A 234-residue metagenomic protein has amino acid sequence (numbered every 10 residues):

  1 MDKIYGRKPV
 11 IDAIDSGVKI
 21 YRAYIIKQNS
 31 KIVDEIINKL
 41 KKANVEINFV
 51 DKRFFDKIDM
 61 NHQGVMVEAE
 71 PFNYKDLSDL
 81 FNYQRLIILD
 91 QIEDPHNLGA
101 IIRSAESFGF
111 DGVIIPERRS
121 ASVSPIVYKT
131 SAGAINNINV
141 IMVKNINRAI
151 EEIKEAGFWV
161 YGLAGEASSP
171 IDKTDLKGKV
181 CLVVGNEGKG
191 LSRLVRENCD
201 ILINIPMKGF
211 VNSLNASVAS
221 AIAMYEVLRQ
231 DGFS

Functional and structural regions predicted by a protein language model:
M1-S78: N-terminal positively charged helical leader segments and presequences
S16-G17, K129-A134, R196-S234: Structured adenosyl-cofactor binding patch, chiefly the S-adenosyl-L-methionine
Q28, K52-F54, R118-S120, E187-K189 (+1 more regions): Short, acidic/turn-prone active-site loops that include or flank metal/cofactor- and phosphate-binding residues
I32, S120-I126, K189-V195: Short, glycine/polar-rich helix-capping loops at beta-to-alpha or helix-loop-helix junctions that flank or form
K52-I58, Y74-K75, I146-I150, S168-S169 (+1 more regions): A short acidic, often aromatic-flanked loop/helix-cap motif at beta-alpha or helix-coil junctions that lines enzyme
F81-S169: RNA substrate-binding interface of SAM-dependent RNA methyltransferases
Y161-V211, N215: Active-site/ligand-binding-proximal alpha/beta "capping" segment
